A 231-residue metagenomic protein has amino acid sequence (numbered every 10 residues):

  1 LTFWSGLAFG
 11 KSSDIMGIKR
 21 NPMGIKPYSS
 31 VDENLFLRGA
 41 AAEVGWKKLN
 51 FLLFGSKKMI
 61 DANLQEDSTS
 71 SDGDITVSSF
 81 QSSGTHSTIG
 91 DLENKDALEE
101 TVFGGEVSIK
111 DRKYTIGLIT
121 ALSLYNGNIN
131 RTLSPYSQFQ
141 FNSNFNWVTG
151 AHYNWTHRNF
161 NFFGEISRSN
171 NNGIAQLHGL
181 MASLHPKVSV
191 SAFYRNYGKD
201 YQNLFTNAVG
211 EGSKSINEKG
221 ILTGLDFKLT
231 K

Functional and structural regions predicted by a protein language model:
L1-K231: Outer-membrane beta-barrel channel domains
